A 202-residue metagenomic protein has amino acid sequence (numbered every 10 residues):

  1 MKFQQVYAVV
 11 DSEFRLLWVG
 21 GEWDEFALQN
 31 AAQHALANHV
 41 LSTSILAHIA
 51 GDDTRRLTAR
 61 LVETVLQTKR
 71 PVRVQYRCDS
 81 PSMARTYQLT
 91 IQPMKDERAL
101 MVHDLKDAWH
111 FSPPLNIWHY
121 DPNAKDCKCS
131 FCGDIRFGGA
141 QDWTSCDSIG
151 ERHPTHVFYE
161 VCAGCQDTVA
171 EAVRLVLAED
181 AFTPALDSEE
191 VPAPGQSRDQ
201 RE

Functional and structural regions predicted by a protein language model:
M1-D11, L61, Q67, M94-E202: PAS-family sensory modules
Q4-Q5, S12-L115: Sensory/regulatory domains in signal-transduction proteins
